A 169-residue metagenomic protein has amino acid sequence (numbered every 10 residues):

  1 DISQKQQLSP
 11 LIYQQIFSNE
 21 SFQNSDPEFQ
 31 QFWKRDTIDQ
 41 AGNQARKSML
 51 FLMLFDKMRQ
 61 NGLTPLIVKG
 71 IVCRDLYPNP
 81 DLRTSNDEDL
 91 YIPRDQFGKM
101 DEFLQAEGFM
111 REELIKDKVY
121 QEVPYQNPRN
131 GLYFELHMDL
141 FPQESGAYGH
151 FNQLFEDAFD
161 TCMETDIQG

Functional and structural regions predicted by a protein language model:
D1-N86, I92-G169: Conserved NTP-donor binding/palm subdomain of two-metal-ion nucleotidyltransferases/polymerases, i.e., the charged
